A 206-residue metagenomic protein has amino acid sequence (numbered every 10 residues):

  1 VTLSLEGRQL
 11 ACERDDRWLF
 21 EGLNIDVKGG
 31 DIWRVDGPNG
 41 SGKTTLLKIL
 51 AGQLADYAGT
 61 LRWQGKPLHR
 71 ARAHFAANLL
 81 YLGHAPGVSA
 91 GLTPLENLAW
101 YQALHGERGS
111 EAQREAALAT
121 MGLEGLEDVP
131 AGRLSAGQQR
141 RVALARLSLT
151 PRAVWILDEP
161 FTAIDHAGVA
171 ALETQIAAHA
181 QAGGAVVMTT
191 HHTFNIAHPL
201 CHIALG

Functional and structural regions predicted by a protein language model:
A51: Helix-to-loop junction immediately C-terminal to a conserved catalytic motif
D56-F75: Conserved ABC transporter NBD signature motif
A85, A90-H105: Q-loop/switch helix immediately C-terminal to the Walker
A99, E111-L126, A145: Conserved ABC ATPase "signature" region
P130-S135: Conserved ABC ATPase signature
L144, G183: Hydrophobic anchor residue at the start of the ABC signature
W155-E159, I164: Catalytic Walker B motif of ABC-type/P-loop ATPase nucleotide-binding domains
